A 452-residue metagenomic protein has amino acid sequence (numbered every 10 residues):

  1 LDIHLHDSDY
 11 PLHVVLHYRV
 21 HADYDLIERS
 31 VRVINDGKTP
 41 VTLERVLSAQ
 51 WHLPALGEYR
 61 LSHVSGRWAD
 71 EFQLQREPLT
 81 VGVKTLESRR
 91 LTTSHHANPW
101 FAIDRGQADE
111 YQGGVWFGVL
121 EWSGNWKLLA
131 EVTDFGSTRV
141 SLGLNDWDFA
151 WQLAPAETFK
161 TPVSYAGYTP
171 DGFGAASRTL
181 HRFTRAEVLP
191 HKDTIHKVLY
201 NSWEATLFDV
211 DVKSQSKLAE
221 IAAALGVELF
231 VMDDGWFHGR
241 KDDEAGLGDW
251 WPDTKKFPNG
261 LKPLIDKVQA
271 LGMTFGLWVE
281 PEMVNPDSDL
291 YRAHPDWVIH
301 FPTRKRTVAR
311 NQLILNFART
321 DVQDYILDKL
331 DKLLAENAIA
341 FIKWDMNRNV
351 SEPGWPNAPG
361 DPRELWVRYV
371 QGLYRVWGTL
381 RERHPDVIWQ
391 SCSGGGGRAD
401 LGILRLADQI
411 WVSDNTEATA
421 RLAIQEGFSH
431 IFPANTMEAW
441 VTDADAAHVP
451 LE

Functional and structural regions predicted by a protein language model:
L1-V132, W147: Polysaccharide-binding surfaces and accessory modules of carbohydrate-active proteins
H13, V31-V33, L207, H238 (+4 more regions): Active-site and adjacent substrate-binding regions of carbohydrate-active enzymes
I27, T42, K160, L225-G226 (+3 more regions): Short loop/turn motifs at secondary-structure junctions
D134-A154, D386: Short acidic, Pro/Gly- and aromatic-enriched capping/linker segments at domain boundaries
W151-T169: Short Pro-Gly-centered flexible turn/kink motifs
G167-K197: Terminal connector regions
H191-D328, F341, A358: Aromatic-lined carbohydrate-binding/catalytic grooves of carbohydrate-active enzymes
N285-D324, V367-E452: Glycan-recognition surfaces
